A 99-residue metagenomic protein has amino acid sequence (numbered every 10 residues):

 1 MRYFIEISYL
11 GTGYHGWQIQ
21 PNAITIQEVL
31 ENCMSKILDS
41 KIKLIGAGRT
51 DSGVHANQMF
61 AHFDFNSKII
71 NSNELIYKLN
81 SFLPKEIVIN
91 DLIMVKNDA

Functional and structural regions predicted by a protein language model:
M1-A99: Structured-RNA-binding interfaces characteristic of tRNA pseudouridine synthases
